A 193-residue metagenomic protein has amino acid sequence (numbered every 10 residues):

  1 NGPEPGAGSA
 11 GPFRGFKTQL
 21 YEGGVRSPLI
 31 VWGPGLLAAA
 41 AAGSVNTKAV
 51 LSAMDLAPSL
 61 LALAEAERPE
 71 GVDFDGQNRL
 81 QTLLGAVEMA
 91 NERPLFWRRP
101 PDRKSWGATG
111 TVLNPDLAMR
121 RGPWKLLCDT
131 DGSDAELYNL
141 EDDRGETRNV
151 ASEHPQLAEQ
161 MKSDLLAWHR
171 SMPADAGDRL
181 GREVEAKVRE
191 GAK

Functional and structural regions predicted by a protein language model:
G2-L20, L37, A41-A49, M54-L140 (+1 more regions): C-terminal cap/loop subdomain of S1 sulfatases and analogous C-terminal strand-loop tails that border
G23: Ligand-binding/active-site lining segments
R26-S27: Catalytic cores of eukaryotic secretory-pathway lumenal/extracellular enzymes that build and remodel glycoconjugates
I30-G33: Short beta-strand-to-turn element immediately C-terminal to the catalytic PLP-Schiff-base lysine in fold type I
G35-L36, E146: Short, well-ordered alpha-helical scaffold segment located in the soluble/lumenal catalytic or ligand-binding core
L56, P101-D102, R121, L126 (+2 more regions): Long, internal low-complexity/basic segments
